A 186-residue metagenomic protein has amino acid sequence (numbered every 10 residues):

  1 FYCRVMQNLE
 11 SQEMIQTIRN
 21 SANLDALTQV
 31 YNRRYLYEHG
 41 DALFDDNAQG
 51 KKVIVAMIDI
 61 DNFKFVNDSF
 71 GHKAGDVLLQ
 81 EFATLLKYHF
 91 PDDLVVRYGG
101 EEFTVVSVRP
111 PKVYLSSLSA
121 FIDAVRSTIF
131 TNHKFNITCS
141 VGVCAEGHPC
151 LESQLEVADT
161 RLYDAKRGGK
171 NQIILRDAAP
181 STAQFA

Functional and structural regions predicted by a protein language model:
C3-M14: Signal-transducing alpha-helical linker
I18-E38, I58-H72, Q80: Conserved nucleotide-binding and Mg2+-coordinating catalytic segments in signaling enzymes
R19-N20, R33-K52, A83-F90, V108: Short regulatory alpha-helical coupling segments that immediately precede and/or link into cyclic nucleotide signaling
F63, E81-F82, Y98, F103 (+1 more regions): Hydrophobic framework residues that shape the active-site pocket of cyclic nucleotide turnover catalytic cores
H72, C144-A186: Catalytic-core segments of nucleotide cyclases and related cyclic-nucleotide turnover enzymes
A74-L94, E102: Active-site-proximal alpha-helical element of nucleotidyl cyclase-like catalytic domains and analogous helices
A83-T84, V113-T131, D159: Alpha-helical scaffold within the catalytic cores of cyclic-nucleotide enzymes
L94-R97, F135: A short pre-motif secondary-structure segment
